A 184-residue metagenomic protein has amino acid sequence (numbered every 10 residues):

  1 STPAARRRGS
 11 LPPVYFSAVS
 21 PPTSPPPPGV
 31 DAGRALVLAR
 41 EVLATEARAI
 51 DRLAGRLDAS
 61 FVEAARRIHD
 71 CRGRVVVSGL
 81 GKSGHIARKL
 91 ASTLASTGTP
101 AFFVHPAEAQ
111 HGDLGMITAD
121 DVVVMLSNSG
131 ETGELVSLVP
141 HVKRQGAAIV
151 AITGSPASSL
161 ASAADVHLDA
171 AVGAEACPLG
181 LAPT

Functional and structural regions predicted by a protein language model:
S1-P13: Extreme N-terminal basic, low-complexity initiation segments that serve as generic localization/processing leaders
T2-A5, A18, T23: Ala/Thr-enriched low-complexity intrinsically disordered regions
L11-F16, A47: Low-complexity, intrinsically disordered short peptide segments enriched in small/polar/basic residues
S20, S24-D70: An N-terminal, well-structured beta->alpha segment
G73-T184: Glycine-rich phosphate-binding loops that contact phosphosugars or nucleotide phosphates
